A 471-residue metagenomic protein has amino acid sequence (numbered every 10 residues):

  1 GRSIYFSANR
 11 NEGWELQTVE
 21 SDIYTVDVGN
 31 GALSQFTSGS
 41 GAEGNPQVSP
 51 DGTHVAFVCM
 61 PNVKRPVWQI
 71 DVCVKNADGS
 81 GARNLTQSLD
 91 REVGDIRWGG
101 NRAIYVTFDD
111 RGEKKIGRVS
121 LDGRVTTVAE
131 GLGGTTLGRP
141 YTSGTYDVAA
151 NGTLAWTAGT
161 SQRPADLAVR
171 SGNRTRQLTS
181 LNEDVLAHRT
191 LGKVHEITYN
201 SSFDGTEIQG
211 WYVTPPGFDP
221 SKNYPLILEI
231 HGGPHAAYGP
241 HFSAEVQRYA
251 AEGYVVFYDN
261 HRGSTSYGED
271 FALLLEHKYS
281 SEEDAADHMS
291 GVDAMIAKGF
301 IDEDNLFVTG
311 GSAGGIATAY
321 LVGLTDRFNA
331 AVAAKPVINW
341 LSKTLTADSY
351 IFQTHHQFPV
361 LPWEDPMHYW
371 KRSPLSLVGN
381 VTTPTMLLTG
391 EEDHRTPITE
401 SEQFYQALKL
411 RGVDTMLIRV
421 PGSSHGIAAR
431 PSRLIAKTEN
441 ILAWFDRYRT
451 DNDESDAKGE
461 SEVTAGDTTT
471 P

Functional and structural regions predicted by a protein language model:
I4, G52-V55, A103-Y105, L154-A155: Hydrophobic beta-strand positions that form the internal "hydrophobic ladder" of WD40/Gbeta-like beta-propeller blades
S7-I23, Q35-G44, A56-C73, N84-G94 (+4 more regions): A flexible loop/linker signature enriched in serine peptidases of the S9 family
N11-E12, V63, N173, L181-D304 (+2 more regions): Cap/lid segment of the alpha/beta-hydrolase catalytic domain
D27-G31, N76-S80, S120-R124, S171-N173: Short loop/turn segments that connect beta-strands within beta-propeller blades
S34-T37, R83-Q87, T126-G131, R176-N182: Beta-propeller fold detector
P50-D51, G99-N101, V148-N151: Residue-level detector of Asp-centered blade-edge/turn motifs that repeat once per structural unit in beta-propeller
E245, Y258-P471: Active-site-proximal cap/loop segments of hydrolase catalytic domains
